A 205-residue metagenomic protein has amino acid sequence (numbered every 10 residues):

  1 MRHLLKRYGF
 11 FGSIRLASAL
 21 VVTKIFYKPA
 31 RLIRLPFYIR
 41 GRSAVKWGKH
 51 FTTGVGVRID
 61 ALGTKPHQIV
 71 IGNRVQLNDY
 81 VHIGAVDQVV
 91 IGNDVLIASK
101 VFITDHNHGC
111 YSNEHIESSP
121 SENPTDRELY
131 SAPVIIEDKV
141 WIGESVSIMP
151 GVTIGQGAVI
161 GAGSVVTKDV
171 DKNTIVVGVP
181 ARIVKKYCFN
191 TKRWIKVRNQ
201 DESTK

Functional and structural regions predicted by a protein language model:
M1-C110, P133-K139, K172, A181-K185 (+1 more regions): Domain-scale signature associated with acetyltransferase and cell-envelope carbohydrate enzymes
R31, I39, D126-E128, A162: Short, functionally important structural connectors and interaction interfaces within domains
L35, P124, E128, V146: Conserved short-loop catalytic and cofactor-binding motifs
K46-W47, E144-V184, F189-I195: C-terminal/domain-terminus segments
C110-S121: Short, flexible, mixed-charge acidic loops at enzyme active sites
S119-V134: A short acidic, glycine-rich active-site loop that binds or catalyzes chemistry on phosphate/adenosine moieties
